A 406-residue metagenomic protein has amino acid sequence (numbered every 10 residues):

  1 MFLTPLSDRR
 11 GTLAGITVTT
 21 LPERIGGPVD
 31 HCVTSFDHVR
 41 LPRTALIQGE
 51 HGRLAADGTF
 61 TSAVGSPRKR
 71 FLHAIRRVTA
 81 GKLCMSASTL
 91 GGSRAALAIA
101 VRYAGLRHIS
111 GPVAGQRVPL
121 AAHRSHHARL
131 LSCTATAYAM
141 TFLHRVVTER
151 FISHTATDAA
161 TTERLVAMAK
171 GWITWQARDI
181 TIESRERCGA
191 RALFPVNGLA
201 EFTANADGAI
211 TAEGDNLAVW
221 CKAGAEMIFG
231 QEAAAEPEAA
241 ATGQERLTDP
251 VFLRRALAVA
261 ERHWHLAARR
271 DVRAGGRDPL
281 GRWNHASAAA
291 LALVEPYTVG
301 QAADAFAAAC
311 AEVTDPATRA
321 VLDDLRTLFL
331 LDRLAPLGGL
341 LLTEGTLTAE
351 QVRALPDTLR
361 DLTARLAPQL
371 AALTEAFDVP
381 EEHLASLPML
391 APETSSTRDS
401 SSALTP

Functional and structural regions predicted by a protein language model:
M1-P406: Flavin-dependent oxidoreductase catalytic core characteristic of acyl-CoA dehydrogenase/oxidase-like enzymes
